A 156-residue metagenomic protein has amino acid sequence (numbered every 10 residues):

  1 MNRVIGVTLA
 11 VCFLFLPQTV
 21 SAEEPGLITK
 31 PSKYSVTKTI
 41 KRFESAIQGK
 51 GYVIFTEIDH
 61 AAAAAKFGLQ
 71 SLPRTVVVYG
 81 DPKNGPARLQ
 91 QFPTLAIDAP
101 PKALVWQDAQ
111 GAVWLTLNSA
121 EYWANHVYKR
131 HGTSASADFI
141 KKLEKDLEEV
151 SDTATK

Functional and structural regions predicted by a protein language model:
M1-N2: N-terminal secretory signal peptides that target proteins for export/translocation
G6-P17: Bacterial N-terminal signal peptides
A22-G51, D152-K156: Terminal, regulation- and interaction-focused segments at domain boundaries
K30-K38, F55, S134-K141: Soluble non-cytosolic domains of exported or imported proteins
T37-I40, E44, A61, I140 (+2 more regions): Extracytoplasmic/secreted envelope proteins and their assembly/folding machinery, especially bacterial periplasmic
Q48, D59-P101, V105: Compact, glycine-rich, soluble single-domain proteins
A103-T133: Beta-strand/loop substructures that line and gate deep hydrophobic ligand-binding cavities in soluble
E121-K156: C-terminal partner/receptor-binding element of secreted or periplasmic proteins
